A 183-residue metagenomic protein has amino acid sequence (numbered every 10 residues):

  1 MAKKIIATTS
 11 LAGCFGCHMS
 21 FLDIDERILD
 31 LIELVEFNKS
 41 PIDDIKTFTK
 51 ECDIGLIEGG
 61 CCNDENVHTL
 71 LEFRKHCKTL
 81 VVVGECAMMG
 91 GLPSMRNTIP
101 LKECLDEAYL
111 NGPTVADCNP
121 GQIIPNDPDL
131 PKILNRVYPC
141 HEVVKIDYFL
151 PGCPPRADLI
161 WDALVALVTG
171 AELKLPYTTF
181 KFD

Functional and structural regions predicted by a protein language model:
A2-D183: Iron-sulfur-associated redox domains of electron-transfer enzymes in respiratory and anaerobic energy metabolism
